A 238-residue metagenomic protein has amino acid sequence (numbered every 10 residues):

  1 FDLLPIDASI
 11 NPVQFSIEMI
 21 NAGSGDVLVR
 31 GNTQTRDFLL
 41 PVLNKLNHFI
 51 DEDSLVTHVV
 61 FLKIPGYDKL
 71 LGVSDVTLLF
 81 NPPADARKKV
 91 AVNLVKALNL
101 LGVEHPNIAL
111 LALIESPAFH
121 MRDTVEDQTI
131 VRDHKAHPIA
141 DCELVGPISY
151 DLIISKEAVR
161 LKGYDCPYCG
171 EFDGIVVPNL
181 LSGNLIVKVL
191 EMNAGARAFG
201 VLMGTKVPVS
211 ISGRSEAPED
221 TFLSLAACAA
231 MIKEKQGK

Functional and structural regions predicted by a protein language model:
F1-Y168, F172-V177, S182-K238: Anion-binding alpha/beta catalytic cores of soluble intermediary-metabolism enzymes, centered on
